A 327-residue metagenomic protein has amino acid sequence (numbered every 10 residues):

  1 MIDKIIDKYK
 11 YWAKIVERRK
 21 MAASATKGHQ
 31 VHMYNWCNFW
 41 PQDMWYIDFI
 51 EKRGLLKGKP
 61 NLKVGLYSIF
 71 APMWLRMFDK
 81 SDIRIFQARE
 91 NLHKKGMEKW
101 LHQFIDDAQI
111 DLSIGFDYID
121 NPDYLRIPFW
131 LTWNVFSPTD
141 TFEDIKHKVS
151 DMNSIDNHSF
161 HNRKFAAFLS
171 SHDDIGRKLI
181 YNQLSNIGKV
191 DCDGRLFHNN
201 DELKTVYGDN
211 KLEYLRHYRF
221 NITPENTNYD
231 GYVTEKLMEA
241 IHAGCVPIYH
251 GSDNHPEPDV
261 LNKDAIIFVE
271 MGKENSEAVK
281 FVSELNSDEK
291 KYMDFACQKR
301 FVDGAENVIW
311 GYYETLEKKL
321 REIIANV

Functional and structural regions predicted by a protein language model:
I2-A88, L92-C192, L196-P224, Y229-V327: Pol beta-like nucleotidyltransferase catalytic core
